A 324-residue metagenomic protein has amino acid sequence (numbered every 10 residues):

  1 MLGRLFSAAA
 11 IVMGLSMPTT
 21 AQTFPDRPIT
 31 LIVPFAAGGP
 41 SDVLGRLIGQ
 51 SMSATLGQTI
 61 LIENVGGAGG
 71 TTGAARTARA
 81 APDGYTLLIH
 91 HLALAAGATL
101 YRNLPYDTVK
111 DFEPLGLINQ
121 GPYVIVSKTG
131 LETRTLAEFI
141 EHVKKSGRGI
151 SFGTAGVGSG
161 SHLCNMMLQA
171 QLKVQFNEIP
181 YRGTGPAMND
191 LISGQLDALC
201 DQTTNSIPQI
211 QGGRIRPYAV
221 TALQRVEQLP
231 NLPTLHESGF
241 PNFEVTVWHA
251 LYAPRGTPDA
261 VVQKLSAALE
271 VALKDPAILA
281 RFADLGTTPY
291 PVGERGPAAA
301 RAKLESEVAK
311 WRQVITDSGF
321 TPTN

Functional and structural regions predicted by a protein language model:
M1-A9: Bacterial N-terminal signal peptides that target proteins for export
S16-P18: N-terminal signal peptide c-region/cleavage motif recognized by signal peptidases
A21-K110, G149, K173-Q202, Q209 (+1 more regions): N-terminal (or domain-start) structured segment
D26-P28, E237, D259-N324: An extracytoplasmic/periplasmic, membrane-proximal ligand-sensing/linker region
R79-Y85, T99-P186, L235, W248-R281: Hinge/capping helix and adjacent helix->loop/strand transition within the periplasmic-binding protein
I89-L94, T154, T184, D201-S206 (+3 more regions): Beta->alpha turn/N-cap motifs
D107-L117, Q175-I179, D197, I207-V245 (+1 more regions): Short beta-strand->loop
